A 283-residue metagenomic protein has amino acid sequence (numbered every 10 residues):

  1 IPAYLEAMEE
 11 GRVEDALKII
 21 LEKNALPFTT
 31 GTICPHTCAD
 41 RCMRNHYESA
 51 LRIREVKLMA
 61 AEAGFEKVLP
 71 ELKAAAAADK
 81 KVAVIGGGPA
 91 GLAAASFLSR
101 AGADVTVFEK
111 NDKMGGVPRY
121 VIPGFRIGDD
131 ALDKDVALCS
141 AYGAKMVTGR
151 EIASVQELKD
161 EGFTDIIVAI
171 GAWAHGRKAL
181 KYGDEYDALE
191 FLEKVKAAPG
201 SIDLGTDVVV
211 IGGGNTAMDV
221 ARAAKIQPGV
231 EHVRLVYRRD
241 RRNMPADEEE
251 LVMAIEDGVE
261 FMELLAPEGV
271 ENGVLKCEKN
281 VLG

Functional and structural regions predicted by a protein language model:
I1-K81, D129, V168-Y186, G200 (+1 more regions): Ferredoxin-type iron-sulfur electron-transfer modules and their immediate structural context
L51-I53, K57-V82, R100, D104 (+3 more regions): Flanking helices and flexible, charged tails adjoining ferredoxin-like Fe-S electron-transfer domains in multi-subunit
A83-F108, V147-K159, W173-G176, E190-E248: Rossmann-like dinucleotide/flavin-binding elements
D104-V107, N111-Y142, E193, A221-P267: Rossmann-like dinucleotide-binding cores of NAD(P)H-dependent redox enzymes
T106, K145-V147, Y186, E260-M262 (+1 more regions): General small-molecule cofactor/ligand-binding pocket signal
T148-E161, L264-V274: A conserved short coil-to-beta-strand element within the FAD-binding core of flavoproteins
T164-D165, T206: Conserved acidic residues
